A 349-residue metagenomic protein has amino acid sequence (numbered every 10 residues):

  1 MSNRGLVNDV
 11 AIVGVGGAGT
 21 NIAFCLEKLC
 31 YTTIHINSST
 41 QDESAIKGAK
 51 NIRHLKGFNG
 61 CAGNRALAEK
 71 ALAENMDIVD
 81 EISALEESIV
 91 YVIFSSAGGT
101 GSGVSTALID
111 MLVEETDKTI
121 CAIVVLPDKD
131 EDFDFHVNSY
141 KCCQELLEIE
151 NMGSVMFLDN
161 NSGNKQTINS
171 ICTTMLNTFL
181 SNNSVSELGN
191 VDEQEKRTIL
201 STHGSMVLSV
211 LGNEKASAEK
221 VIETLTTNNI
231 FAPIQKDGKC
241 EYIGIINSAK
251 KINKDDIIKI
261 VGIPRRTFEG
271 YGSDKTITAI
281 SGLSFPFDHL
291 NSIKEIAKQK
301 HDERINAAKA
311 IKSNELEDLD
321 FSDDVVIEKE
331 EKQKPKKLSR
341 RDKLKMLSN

Functional and structural regions predicted by a protein language model:
M1-N349: Tubulin/FtsZ superfamily GTPase core signature
